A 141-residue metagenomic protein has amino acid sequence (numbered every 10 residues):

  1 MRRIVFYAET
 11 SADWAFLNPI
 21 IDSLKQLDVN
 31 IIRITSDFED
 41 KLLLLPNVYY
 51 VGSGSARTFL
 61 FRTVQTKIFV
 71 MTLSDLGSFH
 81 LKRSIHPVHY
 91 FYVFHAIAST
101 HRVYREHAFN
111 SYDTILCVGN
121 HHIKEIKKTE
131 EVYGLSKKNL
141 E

Functional and structural regions predicted by a protein language model:
M1-I4: Extreme N-terminal starter segment of soluble prokaryotic enzymes
F6-E141: Active-site and donor-binding regions of nucleotide-sugar-utilizing enzymes
